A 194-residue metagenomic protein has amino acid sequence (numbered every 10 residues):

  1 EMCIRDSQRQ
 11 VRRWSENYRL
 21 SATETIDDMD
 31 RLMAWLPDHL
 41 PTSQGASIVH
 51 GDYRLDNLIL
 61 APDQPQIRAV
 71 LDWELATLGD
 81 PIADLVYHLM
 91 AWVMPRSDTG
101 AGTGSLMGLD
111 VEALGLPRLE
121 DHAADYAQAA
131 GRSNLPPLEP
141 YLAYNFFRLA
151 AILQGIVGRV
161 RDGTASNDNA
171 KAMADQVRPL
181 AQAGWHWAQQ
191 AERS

Functional and structural regions predicted by a protein language model:
M2-C3: Short, small-residue-biased leader/transition segments that mark boundaries at the very start of proteins
V11-R19: Catalytic cores of eukaryotic secretory-pathway lumenal/extracellular enzymes that build and remodel glycoconjugates
D27, A151-S194: Regulatory N- and C-terminal appendages and interdomain linkers associated with kinase/kinase-like NTP transferase
L40-S47: Protein kinase catalytic-loop region centered on the HRD/HxD motif
I48-H50, L55: Catalytic-loop of the protein kinase fold
L58-L60: Hydrophobic residue at the +6 position relative to the catalytic HRD Asp in the kinase catalytic loop
L71-A76: Activation of the activation-loop gatekeeper triad in protein kinase-fold domains
A83-G131, Y144-D162: Active-site activation/catalytic loop segments of kinase-like enzymes and analogous catalytic loops in related
